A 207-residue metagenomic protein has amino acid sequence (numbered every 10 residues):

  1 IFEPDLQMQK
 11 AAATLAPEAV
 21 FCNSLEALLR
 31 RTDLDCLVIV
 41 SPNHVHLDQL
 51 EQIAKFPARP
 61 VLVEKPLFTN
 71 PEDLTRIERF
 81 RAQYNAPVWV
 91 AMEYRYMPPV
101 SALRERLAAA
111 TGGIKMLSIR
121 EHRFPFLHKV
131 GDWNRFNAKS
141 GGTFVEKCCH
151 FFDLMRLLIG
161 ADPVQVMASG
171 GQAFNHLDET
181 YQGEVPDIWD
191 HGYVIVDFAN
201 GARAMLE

Functional and structural regions predicted by a protein language model:
I1-A13: NAD(P)-binding Rossmann-fold cofactor-contacting core
A11-A19, R76, F80: Short, conserved SAM-binding/catalytic segment of Class I S-adenosyl-L-methionine-dependent methyltransferases
A19, D33-D35, K115: Conserved acidic residues
V20-T32: Short acidic low-complexity segments
C36-P42, L47-R95: Beta-strand-loop-alpha-helix segment that lines the small-molecule cofactor/substrate pocket of alpha/beta enzymes
Y94-V185: Predominantly a Rossmann-like dinucleotide-binding segment in NAD(P)-dependent oxidoreductases
G183-G192, A199-E207: NAD(P)-dinucleotide binding in Rossmann-like oxidoreductases
